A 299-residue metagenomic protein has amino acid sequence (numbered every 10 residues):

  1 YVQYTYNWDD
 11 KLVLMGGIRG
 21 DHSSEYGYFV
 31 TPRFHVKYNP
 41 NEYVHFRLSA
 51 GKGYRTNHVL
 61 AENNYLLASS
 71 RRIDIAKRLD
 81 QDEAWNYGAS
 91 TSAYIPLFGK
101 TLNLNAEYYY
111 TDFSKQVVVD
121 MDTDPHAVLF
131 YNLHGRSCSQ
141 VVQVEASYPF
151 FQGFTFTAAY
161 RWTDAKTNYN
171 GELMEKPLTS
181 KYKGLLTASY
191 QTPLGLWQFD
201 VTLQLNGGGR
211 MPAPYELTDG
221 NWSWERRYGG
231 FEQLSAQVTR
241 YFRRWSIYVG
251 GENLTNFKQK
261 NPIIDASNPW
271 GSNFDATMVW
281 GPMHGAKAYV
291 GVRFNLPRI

Functional and structural regions predicted by a protein language model:
Y1-S24, F29-R33, K37, Y148 (+1 more regions): Surface-exposed extracellular loop regions of Gram-negative outer-membrane beta-barrel proteins
V2-Y6, F34-Y38, A89-A93, V144-Y148 (+5 more regions): Residues on the lipid-exposed face of transmembrane beta-strands in outer-membrane beta-barrel proteins
N7-D9, L104-D112, N132-Y215, R293-R298: Gram-negative outer-membrane beta-barrel transporters
L14-G16, F46-L48, Y87, L102-A106 (+6 more regions): Transmembrane beta-strands of outer-membrane beta-barrel proteins
I18-S24, A50-T56, Y65, A93-I95 (+7 more regions): Transmembrane beta-strands of outer-membrane beta-barrel pores
Y28-V30, E83-Y87, R136-Q140, L178-G184 (+2 more regions): Residues that define the transmembrane beta-barrel architecture of outer-membrane proteins
N39, H45-R47, D80-L133, C138: Membrane-embedded beta-barrel scaffold of Gram-negative outer-membrane proteins
L205-Y215, T239-I299: C-terminal beta-signal and adjacent terminal beta-strands/loops of Gram-negative outer-membrane beta-barrel proteins
